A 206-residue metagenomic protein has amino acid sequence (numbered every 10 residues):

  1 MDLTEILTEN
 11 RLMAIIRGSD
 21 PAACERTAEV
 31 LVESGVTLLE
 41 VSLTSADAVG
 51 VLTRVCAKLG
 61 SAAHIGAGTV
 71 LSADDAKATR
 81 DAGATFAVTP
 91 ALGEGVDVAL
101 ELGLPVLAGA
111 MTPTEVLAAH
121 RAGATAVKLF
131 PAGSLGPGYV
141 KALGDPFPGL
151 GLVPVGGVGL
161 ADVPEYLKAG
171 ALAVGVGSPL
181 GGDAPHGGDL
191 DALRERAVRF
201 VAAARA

Functional and structural regions predicted by a protein language model:
M1-T85, E101-L102, G149-L152, L160-A161 (+1 more regions): Conserved N-terminal beta1-alpha1 strand-loop-helix module at the mouth
G35, L59, G83, G103 (+5 more regions): Conserved functional loop/turn residues at catalytic and ligand-binding sites
L43, T69, A91-L92, A110-T112 (+3 more regions): Short secondary-structure boundary segments
V51-V55, T79, A99, A119 (+2 more regions): Hydrophobic packing residues within well-ordered alpha-helices of enzyme cores
S72-A82, T114-A122, V158-V174: Catalytic cores of alpha/beta
V88-V98, L129-G136, V163, A169-L193: Glycine-rich phosphate-binding active-site loops on the catalytic face of alpha/beta enzymes
G93-S134: Histidine/lysine/aspartate-rich catalytic loop segments that bind and position anionic ligands
A118, Y139, D145, L150-G156: Shared catalytic-loop signature of beta/alpha-barrel
